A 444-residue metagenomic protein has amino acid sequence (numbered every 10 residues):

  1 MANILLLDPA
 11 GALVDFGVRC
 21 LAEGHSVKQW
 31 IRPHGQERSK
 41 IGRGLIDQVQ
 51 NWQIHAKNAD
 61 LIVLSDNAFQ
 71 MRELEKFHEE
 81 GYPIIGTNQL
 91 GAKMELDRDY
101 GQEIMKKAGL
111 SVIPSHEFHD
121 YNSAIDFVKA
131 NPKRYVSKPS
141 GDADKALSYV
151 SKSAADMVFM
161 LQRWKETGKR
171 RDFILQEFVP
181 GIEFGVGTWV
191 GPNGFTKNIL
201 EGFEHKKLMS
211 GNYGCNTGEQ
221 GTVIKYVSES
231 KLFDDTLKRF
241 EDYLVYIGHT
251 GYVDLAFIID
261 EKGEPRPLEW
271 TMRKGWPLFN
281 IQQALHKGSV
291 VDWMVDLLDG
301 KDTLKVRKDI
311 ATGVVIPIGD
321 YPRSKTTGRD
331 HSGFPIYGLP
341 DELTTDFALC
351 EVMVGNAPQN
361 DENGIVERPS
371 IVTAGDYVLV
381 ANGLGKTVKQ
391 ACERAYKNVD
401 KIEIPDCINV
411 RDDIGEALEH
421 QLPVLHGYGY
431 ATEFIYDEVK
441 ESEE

Functional and structural regions predicted by a protein language model:
M1-L90: ATP-binding N-terminal substructure of ATP-dependent carboxylate-amine bond-forming enzymes
A2-D8, W52-Q53, L96-I174, P192 (+2 more regions): Active-site nucleotide/adenylate-binding loops and adjacent lid/helix of ATP-dependent enzymes
S148-Q282: Internal nucleotide-binding/catalytic subdomain
T167-G168, P369, K397-I414: Short arginine-rich
T222-K225, Y377-G385: Short, well-ordered beta-strand elements within core beta-sheets of diverse protein domains
D234-D254, E261, T271-V354: Active-site "cap" helix and flanking loop/linker of ATP-utilizing ligase/carboxylase catalytic domains
V410-E444: A cross-kingdom feature marking charged/low-complexity
